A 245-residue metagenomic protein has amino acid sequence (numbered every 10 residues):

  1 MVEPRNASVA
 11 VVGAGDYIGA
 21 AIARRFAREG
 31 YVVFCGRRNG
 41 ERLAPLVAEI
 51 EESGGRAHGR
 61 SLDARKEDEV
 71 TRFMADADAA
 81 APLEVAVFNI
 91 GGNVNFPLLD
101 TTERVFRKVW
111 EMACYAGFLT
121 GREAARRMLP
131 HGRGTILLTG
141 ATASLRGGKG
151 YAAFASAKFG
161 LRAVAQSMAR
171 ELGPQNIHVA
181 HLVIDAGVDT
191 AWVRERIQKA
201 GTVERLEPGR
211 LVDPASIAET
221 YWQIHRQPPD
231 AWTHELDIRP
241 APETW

Functional and structural regions predicted by a protein language model:
N6-A7, P82-E84, P97, M128-A141 (+1 more regions): Active-site loop of short-chain dehydrogenase/reductase
G15-D16: Conserved glycine-rich cofactor-binding loop
G30-P45: Conserved glycine-rich Rossmann-like NAD(P)H-binding loop of the short-chain dehydrogenase/reductase
I50-D68: Rossmann-fold cofactor-recognition segment
V70, P97-L98, V105-W110: Substrate-binding pocket helix/loop in short-chain dehydrogenase/reductase
T135-G160, Q166, R170-G173, V188: Catalytic loop of short-chain dehydrogenase/reductase
P174-A186, A200-W245: C-terminal helical subdomain
